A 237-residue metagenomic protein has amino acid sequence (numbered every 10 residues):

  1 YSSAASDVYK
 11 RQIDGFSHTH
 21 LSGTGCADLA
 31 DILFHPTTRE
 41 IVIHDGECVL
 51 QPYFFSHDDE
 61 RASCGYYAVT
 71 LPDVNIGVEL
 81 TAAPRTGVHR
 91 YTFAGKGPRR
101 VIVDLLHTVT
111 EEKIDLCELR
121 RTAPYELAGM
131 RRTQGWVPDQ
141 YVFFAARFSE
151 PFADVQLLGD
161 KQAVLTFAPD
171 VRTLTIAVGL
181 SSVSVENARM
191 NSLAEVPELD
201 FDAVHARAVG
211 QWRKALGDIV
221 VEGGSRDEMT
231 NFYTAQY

Functional and structural regions predicted by a protein language model:
S2-Y237: Accessory carbohydrate-recognition regions in carbohydrate-active enzymes
